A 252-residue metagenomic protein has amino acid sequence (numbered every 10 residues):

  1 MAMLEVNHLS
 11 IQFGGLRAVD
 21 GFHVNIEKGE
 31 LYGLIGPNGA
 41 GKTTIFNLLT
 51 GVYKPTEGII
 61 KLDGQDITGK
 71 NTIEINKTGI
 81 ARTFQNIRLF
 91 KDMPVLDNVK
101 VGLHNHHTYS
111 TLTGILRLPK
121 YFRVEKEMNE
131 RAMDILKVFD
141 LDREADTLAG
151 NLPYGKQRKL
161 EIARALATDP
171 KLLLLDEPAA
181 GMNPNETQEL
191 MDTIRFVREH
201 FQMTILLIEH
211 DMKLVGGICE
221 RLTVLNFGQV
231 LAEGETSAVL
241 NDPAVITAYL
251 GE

Functional and structural regions predicted by a protein language model:
A2-E252: Glycine-rich phosphate-binding loops of nucleotide-dependent enzymes
